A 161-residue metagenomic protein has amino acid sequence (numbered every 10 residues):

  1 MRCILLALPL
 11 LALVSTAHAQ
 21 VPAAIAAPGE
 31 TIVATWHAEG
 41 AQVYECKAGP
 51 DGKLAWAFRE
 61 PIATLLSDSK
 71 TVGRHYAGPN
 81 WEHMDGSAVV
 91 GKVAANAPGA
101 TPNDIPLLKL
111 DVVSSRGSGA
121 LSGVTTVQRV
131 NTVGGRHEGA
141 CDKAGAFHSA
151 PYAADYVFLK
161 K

Functional and structural regions predicted by a protein language model:
M1-I4: Positively charged n-region of N-terminal signal peptides that target proteins for export
A7-L13: Bacterial N-terminal signal peptides
S15-A19: Sec/Tat signal peptide C-region and signal peptidase I cleavage site
Q20-E45, P50-K161: Primary mode marks residue(s) on the alpha4-beta5-alpha5 output face of response regulator receiver
